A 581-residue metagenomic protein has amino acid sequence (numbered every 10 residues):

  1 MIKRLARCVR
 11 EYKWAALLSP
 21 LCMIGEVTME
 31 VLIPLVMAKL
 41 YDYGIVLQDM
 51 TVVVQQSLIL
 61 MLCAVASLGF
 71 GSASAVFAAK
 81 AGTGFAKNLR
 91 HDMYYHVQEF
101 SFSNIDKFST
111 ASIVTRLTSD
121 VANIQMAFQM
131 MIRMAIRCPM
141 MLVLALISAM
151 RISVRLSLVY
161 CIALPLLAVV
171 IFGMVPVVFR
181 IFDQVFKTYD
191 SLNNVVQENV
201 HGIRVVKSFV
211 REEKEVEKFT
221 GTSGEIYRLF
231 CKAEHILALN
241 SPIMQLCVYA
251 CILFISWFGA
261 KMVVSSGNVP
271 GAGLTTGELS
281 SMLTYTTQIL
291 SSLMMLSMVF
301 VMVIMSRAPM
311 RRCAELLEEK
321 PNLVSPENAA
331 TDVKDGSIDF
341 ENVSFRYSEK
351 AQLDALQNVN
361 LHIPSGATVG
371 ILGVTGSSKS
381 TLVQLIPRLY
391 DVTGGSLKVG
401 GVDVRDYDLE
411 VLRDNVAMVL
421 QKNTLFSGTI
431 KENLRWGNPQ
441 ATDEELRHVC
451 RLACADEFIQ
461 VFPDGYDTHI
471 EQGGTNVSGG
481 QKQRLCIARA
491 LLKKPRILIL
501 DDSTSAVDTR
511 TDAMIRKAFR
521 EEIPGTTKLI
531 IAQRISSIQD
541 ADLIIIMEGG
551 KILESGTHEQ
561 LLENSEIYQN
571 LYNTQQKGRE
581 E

Functional and structural regions predicted by a protein language model:
M1-I33, M37, I45-L60, A66 (+18 more regions): Membrane-integrated ABC transporters
E11, A15-T28, K39, C63 (+4 more regions): Transmembrane helices of ABC transporter permease
E11-K13, E99-S103, S119-F128, I132 (+7 more regions): An intracellular "coupling" helix at the cytosolic face of ABC transporter transmembrane type-1 domains
P20, I24-L32, V65-S72, I124-A127 (+7 more regions): Hydrophobic alpha-helical transmembrane bundles that constitute the permease/transmembrane domains of multi-pass
L47-Q48, T83, H91-T115, S119-V121 (+6 more regions): Short intracellular "coupling" helices and adjacent cytoplasmic loop segments at the cytosolic face of multi-pass
D49-T51, S148-I162, K232-R312, L316-L317: Helix-loop-helix
D332-E581: ABC-type nucleotide-binding domain
